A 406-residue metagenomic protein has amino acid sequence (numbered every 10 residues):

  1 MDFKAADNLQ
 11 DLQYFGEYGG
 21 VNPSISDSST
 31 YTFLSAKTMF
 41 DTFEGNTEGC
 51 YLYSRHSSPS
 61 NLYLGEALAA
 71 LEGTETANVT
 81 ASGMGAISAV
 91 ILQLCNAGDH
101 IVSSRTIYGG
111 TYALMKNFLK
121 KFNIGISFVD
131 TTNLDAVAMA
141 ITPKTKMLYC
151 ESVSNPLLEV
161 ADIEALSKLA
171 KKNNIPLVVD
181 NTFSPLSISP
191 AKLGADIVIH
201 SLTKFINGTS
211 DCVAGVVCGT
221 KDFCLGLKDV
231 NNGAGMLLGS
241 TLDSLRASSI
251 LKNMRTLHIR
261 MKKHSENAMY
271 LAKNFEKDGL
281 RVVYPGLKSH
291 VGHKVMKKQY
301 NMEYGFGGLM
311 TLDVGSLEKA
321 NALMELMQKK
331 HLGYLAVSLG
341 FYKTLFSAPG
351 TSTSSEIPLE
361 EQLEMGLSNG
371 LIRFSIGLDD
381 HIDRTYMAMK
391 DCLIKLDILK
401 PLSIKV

Functional and structural regions predicted by a protein language model:
M1-S58, E66, I372-S375: N-terminal "arm"/small-domain region of PLP-dependent enzymes with the aminotransferase-like
A5-Y14, T76-V283, K297, I404-K405: Conserved PLP-enzyme active-site core in the AAT-like
Y14, D27-L34, F183, L271 (+4 more regions): Glycine-rich beta-alpha junction loops
S35-G85, G110-N117: Conserved N-terminal alpha-helix of the aminotransferase class I/II PLP-enzyme fold
F40-T47, E325-M327, M389-D391: Short Gly/aromatic-enriched secondary-structure transition segments
K116, G125-S127, P143, L317-E318 (+2 more regions): PLP-dependent enzyme catalytic core of the Aspartate aminotransferase-like
I250-I259, G307-G315, R373-G377: Short, well-ordered beta-strand elements within core beta-sheets of diverse protein domains
M269-K343, I357-L363, S403-V406: Conserved small-domain helix->loop->beta segment predominantly found in fold-type I
